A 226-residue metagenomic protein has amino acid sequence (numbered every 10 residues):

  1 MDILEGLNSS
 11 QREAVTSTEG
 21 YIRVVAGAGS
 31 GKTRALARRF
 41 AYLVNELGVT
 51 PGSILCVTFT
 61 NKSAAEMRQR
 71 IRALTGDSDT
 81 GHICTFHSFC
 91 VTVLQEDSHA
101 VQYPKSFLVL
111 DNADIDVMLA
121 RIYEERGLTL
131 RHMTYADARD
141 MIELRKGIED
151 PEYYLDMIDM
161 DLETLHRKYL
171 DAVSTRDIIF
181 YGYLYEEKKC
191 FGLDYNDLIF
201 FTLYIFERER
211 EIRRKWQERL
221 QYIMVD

Functional and structural regions predicted by a protein language model:
D2-L4: ATP-dependent helicase/translocase motor core
G6-T16, G20-V24, A35, L55 (+4 more regions): Conserved helicase NTPase motor core
A26-A28: The conserved Walker
R34-V49, E66, R70: Walker A/P-loop NTP-binding motif
E46-T50, T75-D77, K215-W216: Conserved catalytic network of the ASCE P-loop NTPase/AAA+ motor domain
S53-D140: Conserved P-loop NTPase-based nucleic-acid remodeling module centered on helicase motor cores
D116, A120-L193, R210-E211: Basic/charged alpha-beta structural segments of nucleotide/phosphate-handling enzymes
